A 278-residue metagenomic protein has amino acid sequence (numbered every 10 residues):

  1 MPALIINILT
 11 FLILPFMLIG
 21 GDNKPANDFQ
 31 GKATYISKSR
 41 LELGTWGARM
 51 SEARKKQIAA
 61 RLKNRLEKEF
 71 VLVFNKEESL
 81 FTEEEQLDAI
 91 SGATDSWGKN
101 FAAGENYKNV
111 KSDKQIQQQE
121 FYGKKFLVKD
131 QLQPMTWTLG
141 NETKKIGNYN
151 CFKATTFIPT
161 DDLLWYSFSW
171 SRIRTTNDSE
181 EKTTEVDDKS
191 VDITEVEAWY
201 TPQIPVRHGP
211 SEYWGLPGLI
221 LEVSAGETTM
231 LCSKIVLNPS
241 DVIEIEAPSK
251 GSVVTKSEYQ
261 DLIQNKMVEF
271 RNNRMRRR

Functional and structural regions predicted by a protein language model:
M1-D28: Bacterial Sec-dependent N-terminal signal peptides
N23-R278: Extended soluble regions of mature proteins
